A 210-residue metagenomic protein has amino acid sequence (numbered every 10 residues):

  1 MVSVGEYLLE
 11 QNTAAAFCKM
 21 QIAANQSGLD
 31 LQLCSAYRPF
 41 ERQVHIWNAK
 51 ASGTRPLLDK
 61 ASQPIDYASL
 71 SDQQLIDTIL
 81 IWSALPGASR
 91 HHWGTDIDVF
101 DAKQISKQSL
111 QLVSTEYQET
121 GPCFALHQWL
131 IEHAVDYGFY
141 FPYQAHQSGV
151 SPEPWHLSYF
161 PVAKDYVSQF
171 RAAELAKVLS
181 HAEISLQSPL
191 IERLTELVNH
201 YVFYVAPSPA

Functional and structural regions predicted by a protein language model:
M1-S208: Cell-envelope/glycan interface and biosynthesis
